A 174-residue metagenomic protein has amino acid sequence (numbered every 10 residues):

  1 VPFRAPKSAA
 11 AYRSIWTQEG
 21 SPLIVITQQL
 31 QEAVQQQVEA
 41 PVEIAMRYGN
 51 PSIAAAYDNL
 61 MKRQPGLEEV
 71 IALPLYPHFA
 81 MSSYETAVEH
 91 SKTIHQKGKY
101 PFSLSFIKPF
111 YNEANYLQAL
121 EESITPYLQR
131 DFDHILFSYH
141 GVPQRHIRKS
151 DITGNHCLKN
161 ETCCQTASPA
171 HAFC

Functional and structural regions predicted by a protein language model:
V1-C174: Active-site-proximal alpha-helix that buttresses catalytic centers in soluble enzyme cores
